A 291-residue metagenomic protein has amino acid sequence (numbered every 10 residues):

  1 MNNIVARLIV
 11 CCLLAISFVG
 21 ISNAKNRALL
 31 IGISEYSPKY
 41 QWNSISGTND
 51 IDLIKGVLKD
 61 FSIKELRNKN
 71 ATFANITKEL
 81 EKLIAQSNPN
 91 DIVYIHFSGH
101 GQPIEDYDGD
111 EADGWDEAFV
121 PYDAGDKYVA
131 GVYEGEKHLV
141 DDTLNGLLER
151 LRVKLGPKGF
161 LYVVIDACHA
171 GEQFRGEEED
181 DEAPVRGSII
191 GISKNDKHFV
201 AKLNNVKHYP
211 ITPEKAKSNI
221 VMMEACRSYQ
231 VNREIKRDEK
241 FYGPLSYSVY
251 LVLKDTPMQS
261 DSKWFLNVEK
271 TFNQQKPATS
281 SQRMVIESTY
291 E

Functional and structural regions predicted by a protein language model:
M1-I9: Bacterial N-terminal signal peptides that target proteins for export
I9-S17: Bacterial N-terminal signal peptides
A24-K25, F73-H96, P103-E178, D261-N267: Caspase-like (clan CD) cysteine peptidase catalytic core
K25-W42: Short glycine-rich His-centered loop
I31-E35, L66-N70, H96-H100, P121-A124 (+2 more regions): Active-site-proximal beta-strand/loop segments in catalytic clefts of secreted hydrolases
G32, I51-D52, K137, D141 (+4 more regions): Active-site-proximal C-terminal subdomain of hydrolase catalytic domains
P38-I45, K64-N70, A130-K137, R233-E239 (+1 more regions): Second-shell loop/turn segments in exported
S44-L58: Short catalytic helix/loop segments, enriched in acidic residues and glycine and frequently bearing histidine
